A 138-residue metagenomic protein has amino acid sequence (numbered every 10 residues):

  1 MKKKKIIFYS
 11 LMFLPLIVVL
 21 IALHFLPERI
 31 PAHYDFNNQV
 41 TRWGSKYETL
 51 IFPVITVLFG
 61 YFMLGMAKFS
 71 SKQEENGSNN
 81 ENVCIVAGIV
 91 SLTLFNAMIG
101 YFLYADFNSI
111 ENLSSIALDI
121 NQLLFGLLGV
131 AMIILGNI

Functional and structural regions predicted by a protein language model:
K2-I30, Y34-I138: Feature 926 captures the class I aminoacyl-tRNA synthetase adenylation module centered on the KMSKS loop
